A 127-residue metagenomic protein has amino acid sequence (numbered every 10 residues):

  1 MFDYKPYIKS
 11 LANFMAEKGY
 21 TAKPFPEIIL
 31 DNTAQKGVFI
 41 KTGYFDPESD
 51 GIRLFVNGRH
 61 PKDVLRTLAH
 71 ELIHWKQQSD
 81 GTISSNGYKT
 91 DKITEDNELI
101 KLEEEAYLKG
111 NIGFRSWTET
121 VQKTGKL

Functional and structural regions predicted by a protein language model:
M1-E48, V56, I112: Auxiliary, metal-adjacent structural segments of Zn-dependent hydrolase domains
A16-G19, K76, D80, F114 (+1 more regions): Secondary-structure transition/hinge residues
T21, T82-I83, T120-T124: Short, polar/charged, Gly/Pro-enriched helix-capping and turn/loop motifs at alpha-helix termini and inter-helix linkers
G51-L68: Short pre-active-site segment immediately N-terminal to the catalytic Zn-binding motif
K62-R66, Q78-L108: Post-HEXXH active-site segment of zinc metalloproteases
A69-Q77: Short active-site segment of divalent metal-dependent hydrolases/proteases that encodes the spacing between
G110-L127: Long, well-structured alpha-helical subdomains associated with metal-dependent extracellular/ecto-lumenal hydrolases
